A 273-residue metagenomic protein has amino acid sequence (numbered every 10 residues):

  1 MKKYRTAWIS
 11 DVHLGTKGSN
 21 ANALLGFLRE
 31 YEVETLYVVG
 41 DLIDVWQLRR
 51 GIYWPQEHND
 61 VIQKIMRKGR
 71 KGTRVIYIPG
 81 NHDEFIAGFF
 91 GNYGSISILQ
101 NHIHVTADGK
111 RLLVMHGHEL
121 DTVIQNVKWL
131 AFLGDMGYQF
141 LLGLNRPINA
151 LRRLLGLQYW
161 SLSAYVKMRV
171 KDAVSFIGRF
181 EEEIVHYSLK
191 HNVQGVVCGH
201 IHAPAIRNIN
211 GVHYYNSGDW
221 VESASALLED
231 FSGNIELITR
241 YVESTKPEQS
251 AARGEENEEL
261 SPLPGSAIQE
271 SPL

Functional and structural regions predicted by a protein language model:
M1-T6, V105-L113, N208-H213: Beta-strand-turn-beta hairpins that frame and shape the catalytic cleft of phosphate-ester-processing enzymes
K2-R5, T16-A107: Core catalytic region of metal-dependent phosphoesterases/phosphodiesterases, especially metallo-beta-lactamase-like
R5-H13, Q47-G51, Y165-D172: Short, basic, glycine/proline-bearing loop/turn elements
I9-S10, L36-G40, R74-N81, L99 (+3 more regions): Active-site neighborhood of phospho(di)ester-bond hydrolases with catalytic His/Asp-centered motifs
Q47-R49, I86-F89, I124-Q125, I206-N208 (+2 more regions): Short glycine-/acidic-enriched loop or helix-start segments at secondary-structure transitions that form or flank
S95-Q100, H118, T122-F132, V174 (+1 more regions): Conserved beta-sheet core of the metallophosphoesterase superfamily
G117-F180: Active-site-proximal loop/helix segment associated with metal-binding centers of metalloenzymes
T239-R240, S244-L273: C-terminal regulatory/interaction regions
